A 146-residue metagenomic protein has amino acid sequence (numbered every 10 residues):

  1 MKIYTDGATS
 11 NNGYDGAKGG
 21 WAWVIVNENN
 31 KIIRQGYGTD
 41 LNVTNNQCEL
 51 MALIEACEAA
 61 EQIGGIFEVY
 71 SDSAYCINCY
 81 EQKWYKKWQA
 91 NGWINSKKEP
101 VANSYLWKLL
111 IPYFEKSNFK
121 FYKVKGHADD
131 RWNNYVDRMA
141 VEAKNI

Functional and structural regions predicted by a protein language model:
M1-Q47, M51, E55-G65, D137-I146: RNase H-like nuclease fold core
A8-Y14, C57-Y135, M139, K144: RNase H catalytic domain
